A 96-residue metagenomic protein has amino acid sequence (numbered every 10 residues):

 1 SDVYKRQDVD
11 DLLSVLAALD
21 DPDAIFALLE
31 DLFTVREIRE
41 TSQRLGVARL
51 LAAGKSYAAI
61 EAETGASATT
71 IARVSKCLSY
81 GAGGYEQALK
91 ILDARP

Functional and structural regions predicted by a protein language model:
S1-Y4: Short, small-residue-biased leader/transition segments that mark boundaries at the very start of proteins
Q7-D8, S42: Alpha-helix N-cap/N′ positions at the starts of helices
D8-E30: Linker/hinge segments immediately adjacent to helix-turn-helix/homeobox DNA-binding domains
D23-Q43: Short, Lys/Arg-enriched anionic-surface-contact patches
T41-K55: Short, amphipathic alpha-helical "recognition" segments used to contact nucleic acids or chromatin
A59-T64: Short alpha-helical "recognition helix" segments of helix-turn-helix
S67-I91: C-terminal structural segments of small proteins and small subunits
A94-P96: A charged, well-structured terminal subsegment
